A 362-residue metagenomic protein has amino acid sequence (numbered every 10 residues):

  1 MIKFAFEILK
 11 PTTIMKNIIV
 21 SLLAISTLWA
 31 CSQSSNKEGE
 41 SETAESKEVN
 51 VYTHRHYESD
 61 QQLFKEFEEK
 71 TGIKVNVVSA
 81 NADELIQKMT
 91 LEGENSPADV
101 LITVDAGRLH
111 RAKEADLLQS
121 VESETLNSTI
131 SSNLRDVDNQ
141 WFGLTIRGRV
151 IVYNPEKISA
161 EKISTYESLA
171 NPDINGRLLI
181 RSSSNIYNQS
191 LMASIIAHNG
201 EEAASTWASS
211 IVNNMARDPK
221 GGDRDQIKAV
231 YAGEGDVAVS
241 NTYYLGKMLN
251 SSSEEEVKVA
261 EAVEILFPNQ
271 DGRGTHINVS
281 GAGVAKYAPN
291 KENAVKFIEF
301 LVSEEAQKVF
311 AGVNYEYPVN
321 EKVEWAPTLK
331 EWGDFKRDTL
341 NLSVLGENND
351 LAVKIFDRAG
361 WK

Functional and structural regions predicted by a protein language model:
M1-E48: Short, low-complexity disordered leader/linker segments with a strong preference for bacterial N-terminal type II
C31-R111, K362: Early extracytoplasmic/lumenal segment of secretory-pathway proteins
Y52-R55, V137-D138, Y153-P155, E161 (+3 more regions): Short beta-strand->loop
S96-L101, Q119-I151, E167, R177-I180: A structural signal for short loop-to-beta-strand junctions that line the ligand-binding cleft of periplasmic/secreted
V150-K157, I277-N290, V309-V313: A bilobed periplasmic-binding-protein/Venus flytrap-type ligand-binding module shared by bacterial periplasmic
G176-S183, F300-E324: Periplasmic-binding protein-like
S194, N199-F267: Ligand-binding pocket segment of bilobal, Venus flytrap-like solute-binding proteins
A203-A204, Y315-K362: An extracytoplasmic/periplasmic, membrane-proximal ligand-sensing/linker region
